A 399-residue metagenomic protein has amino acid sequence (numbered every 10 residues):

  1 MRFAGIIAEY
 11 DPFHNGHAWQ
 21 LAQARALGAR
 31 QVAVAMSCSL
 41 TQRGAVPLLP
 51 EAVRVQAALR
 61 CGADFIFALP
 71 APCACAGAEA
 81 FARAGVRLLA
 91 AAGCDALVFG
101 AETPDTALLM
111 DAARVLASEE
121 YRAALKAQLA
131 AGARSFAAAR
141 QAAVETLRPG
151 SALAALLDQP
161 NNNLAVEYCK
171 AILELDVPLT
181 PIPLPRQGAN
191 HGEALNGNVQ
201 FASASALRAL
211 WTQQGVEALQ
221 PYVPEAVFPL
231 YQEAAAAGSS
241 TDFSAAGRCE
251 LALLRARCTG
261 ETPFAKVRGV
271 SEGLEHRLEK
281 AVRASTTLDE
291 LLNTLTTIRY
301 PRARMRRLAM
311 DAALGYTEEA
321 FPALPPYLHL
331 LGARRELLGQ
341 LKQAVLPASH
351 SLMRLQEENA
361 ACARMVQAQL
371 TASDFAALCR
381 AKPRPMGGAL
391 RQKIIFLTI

Functional and structural regions predicted by a protein language model:
M1-R54: N-terminal catalytic cores of NTP/NDP-binding nucleotidyl/phosphoryl-transfer enzymes
G5-I7, A35-M36, F67-L69, I182-L184: Short beta-strands and strand-loop turn motifs
I7-A8, T41-Q42, A58, P72-C73 (+1 more regions): Short, contiguous strand/loop micro-motifs
R25, L59, V86-A90: Non-catalytic positions within long, well-ordered alpha-helices that form the structural scaffold/packing of enzyme
G28, G62, L173-D176: A broad structural signal for alpha-helix termini and local helix breaks/kinks
R30, D64, D95: Receiver (REC) domain switch/active-site residues of two-component response regulators
V55-P70: A glycine-rich helix N-cap at a beta->alpha junction
A68-I399: Active-site cores that bind ATP or allylic diphosphates and position pyrophosphate for catalysis
